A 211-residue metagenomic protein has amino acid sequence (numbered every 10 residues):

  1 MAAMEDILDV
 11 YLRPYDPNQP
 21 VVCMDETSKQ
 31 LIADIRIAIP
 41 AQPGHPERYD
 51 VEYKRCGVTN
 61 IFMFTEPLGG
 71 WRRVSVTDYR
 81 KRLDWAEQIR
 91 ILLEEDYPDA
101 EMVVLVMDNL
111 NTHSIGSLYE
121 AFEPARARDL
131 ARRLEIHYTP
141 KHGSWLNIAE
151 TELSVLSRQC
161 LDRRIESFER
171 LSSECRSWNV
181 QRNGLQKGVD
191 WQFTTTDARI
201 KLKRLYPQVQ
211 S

Functional and structural regions predicted by a protein language model:
A3-R90, L202: Extended, low-complexity cationic-aromatic segments
V22-M24, V104-M107, H137-T139, Q192-F193: Short beta-strand segments
C23-D25, F64, G70, I89 (+4 more regions): Mobile genetic element proteins and their domesticated derivatives, centered on retroelements and DNA transposons
I35, R170-S211: C-terminal domain-tail junction helix/linker
R48-K54, R126-I148, R164-I165: RNase H-like polynucleotidyl transferase catalytic core
Y79, L130, I165-S172: Multi-pass alpha-helical transmembrane bundle typical of ion/small-solute transporters and intramembrane aspartyl
A100-H113: Acidic/histidine-rich, metal-coordinating catalytic segments
K141, A149-F168, Q181-L185: Active-site proximal helix-loop segment of RNase H-like, two-metal nucleases, encompassing DDE(D)
